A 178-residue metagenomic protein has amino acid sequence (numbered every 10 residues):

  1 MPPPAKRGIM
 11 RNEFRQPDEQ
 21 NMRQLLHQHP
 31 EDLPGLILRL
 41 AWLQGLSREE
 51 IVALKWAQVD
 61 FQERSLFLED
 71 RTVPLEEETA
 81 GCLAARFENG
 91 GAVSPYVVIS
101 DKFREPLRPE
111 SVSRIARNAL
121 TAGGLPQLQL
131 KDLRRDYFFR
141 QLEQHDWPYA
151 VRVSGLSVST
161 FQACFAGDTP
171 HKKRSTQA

Functional and structural regions predicted by a protein language model:
M1-Q24, D101-E105: Flexible interdomain linker/hinge and immediately adjacent N-terminus of the catalytic tyrosine-recombinase domain
Q16-R48: Basic, Lys/Arg- and aromatic-enriched nucleic-acid-binding interface segment
I37-L38, E49-L54, A150: Alpha-helix N-cap/helix-start motif at helix boundaries, enriched for small hydrophobics
Q44, E49, A53-L83: Conserved tyrosine-mediated DNA breakage-rejoining catalytic core shared by Y-recombinases
E76-P126: Active-site/catalytic core of tyrosine-dependent DNA strand-transfer enzymes
L107, L156-A163: Short, basic interhelical loop/turn and adjoining N-cap of the next helix at nucleic-acid- or acidic-partner-contacting
V112, A150, F161-C164: Helix-turn-helix DNA-binding helix
A116-V158, P170-H171, Q177: Short, basic (Lys/Arg/His-rich) helix/loop patches that form interaction surfaces in the mid-to-C-terminal regions
